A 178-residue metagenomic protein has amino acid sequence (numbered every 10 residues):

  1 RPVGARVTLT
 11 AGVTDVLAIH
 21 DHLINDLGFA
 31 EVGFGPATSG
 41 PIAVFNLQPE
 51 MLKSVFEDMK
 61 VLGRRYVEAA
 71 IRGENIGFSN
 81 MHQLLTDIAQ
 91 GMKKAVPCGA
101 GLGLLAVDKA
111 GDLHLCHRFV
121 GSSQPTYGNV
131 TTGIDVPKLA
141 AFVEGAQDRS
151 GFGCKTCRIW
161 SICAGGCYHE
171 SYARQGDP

Functional and structural regions predicted by a protein language model:
P2-D108, G121-S123: Radical SAM enzyme [4Fe-4S]-AdoMet core and its adjacent flexible, acidic and glycine-rich loops/tails across
V120-P178: Flexible mid-to-C-terminal extensions adjoining Fe-S/redox cofactors in radical SAM and related proteins
